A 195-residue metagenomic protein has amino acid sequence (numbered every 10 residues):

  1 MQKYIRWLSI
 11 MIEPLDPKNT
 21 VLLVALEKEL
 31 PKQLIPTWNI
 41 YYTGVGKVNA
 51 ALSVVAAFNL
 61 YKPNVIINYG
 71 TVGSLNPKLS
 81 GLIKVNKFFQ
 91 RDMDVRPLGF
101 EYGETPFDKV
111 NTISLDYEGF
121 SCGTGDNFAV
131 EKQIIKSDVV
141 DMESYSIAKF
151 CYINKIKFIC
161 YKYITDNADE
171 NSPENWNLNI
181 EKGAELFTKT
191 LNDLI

Functional and structural regions predicted by a protein language model:
M1-Q2, D16: Intrinsic disorder/low-complexity signature
K3-I10: Short, Lys/Arg-enriched N-terminal segments with co-localized hydrophobic residues within the first ~10-30 amino acids
M11, L23-K32: N-terminal glycine-/serine-/threonine-rich phosphate-binding loop
L15-V21: Extreme N-terminal starter segment of soluble prokaryotic enzymes
L22-L23, I67: Structural motif
K28-I195: Glycine-rich phosphate- or other oxyanion-binding loops that anchor nucleotides, phosphorylated ligands
